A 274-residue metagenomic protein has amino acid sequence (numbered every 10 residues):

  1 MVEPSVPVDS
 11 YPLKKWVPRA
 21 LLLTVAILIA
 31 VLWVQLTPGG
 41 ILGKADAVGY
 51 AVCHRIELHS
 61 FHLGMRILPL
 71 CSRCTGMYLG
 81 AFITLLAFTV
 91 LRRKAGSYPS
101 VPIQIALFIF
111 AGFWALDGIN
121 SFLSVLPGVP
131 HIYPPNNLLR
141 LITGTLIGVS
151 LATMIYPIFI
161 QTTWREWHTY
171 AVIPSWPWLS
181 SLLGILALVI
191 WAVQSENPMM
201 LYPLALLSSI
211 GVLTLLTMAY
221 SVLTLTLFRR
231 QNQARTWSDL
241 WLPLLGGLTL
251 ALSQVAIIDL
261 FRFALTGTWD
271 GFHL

Functional and structural regions predicted by a protein language model:
M1-P12, R93-V101, T162-I173, R230-L242: Membrane-interfacial, low-structure loops and terminal tails that flank and connect transmembrane helices in multi-pass
K14-I41: N-terminal signal-anchor transmembrane alpha helix
P18, S72-M77, N136-V149, P177-W178 (+2 more regions): Alpha-helical transmembrane segments of polytopic membrane proteins
L23-A30, D239-L265: Final/C-terminal transmembrane alpha-helix of multipass membrane proteins
T24-W33, P99-V125, S180-A187: Small-polar-interrupted transmembrane alpha-helices in polytopic inner-membrane proteins
P38-S72: Extracytosolic (periplasmic/ER-lumenal) interhelical loops and adjacent juxtamembrane/interface segments of multi-pass
G76-F88, R140-Q161, G211-L227, A251-L252: Hydrophobic cores of alpha-helical transmembrane segments in multi-pass inner/ER membrane proteins, independent
I119-V129, V189-Y202, I257-T266: Juxtamembrane "helix-exit" motif on the non-cytosolic side of transmembrane helices
